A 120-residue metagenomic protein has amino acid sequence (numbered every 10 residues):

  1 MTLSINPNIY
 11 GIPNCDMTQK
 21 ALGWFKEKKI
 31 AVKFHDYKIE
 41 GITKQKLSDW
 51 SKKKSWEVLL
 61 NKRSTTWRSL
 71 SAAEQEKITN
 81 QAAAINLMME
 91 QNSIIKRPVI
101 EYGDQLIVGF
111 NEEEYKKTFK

Functional and structural regions predicted by a protein language model:
M1-T2, N92: Short, flexible turn/loop "capping" segments at secondary-structure junctions
T2-K28, V32-Y37: Local sequence-structure signature of Cys/Sec-based thiol-disulfide redox active-site neighborhoods
Y37-K120: Thiol/selenol-based redox catalytic cores and closely related redox-interacting motifs
